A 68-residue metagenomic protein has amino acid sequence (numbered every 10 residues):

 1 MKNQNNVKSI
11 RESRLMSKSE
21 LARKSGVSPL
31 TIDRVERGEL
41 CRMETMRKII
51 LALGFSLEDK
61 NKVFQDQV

Functional and structural regions predicted by a protein language model:
M1-S13: A short, Lys/Arg-rich alpha-helix, primarily the initiator
V7, L21-A22, I32-V35: Conserved hydrophobic/aromatic packing and binding residues within compact polymer-binding modules
R11, A22, I50: The alpha-helix within a helix-turn-helix
S19, L30, E58: Key DNA-contact positions within bacterial/archaeal DNA-binding proteins
G26-C41: Recognition helix of helix-turn-helix/homeodomain-like DNA-binding domains that insert into the DNA major groove
E44-N61: DNA major-groove recognition helix of helix-turn-helix/homeodomain DNA-binding modules
K60-V68: Short amphipathic recognition helices of helix-turn-helix/homeodomain-type DNA-binding modules
